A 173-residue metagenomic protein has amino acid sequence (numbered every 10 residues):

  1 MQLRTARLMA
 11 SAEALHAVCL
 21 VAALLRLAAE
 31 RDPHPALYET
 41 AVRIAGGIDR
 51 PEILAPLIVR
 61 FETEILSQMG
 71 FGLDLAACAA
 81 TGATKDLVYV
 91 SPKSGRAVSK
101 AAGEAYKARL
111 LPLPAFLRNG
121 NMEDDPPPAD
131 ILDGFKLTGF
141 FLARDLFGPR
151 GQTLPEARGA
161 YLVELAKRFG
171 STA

Functional and structural regions predicted by a protein language model:
M1-A173: Non-catalytic alpha-helical scaffolds and adjoining flexible linkers that form interface surfaces for assembly
